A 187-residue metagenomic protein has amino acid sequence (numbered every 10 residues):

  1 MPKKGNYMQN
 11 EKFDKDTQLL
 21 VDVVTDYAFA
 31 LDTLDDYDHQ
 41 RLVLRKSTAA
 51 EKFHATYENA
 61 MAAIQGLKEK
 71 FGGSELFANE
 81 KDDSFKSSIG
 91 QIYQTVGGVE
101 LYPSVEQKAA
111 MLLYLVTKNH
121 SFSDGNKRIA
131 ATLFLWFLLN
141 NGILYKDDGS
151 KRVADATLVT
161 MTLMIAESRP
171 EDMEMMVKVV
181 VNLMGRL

Functional and structural regions predicted by a protein language model:
M1-L187: FIC/Doc superfamily catalytic core
